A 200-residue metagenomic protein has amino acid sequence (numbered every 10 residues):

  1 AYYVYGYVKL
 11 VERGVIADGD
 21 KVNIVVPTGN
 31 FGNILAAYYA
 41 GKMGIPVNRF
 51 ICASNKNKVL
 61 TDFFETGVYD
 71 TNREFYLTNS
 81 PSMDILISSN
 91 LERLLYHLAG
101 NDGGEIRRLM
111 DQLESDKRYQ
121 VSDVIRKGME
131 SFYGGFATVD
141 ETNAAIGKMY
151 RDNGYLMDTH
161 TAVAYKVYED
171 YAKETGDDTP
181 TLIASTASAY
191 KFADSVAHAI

Functional and structural regions predicted by a protein language model:
A1-I200: PLP-dependent amino-acid enzyme catalytic core
